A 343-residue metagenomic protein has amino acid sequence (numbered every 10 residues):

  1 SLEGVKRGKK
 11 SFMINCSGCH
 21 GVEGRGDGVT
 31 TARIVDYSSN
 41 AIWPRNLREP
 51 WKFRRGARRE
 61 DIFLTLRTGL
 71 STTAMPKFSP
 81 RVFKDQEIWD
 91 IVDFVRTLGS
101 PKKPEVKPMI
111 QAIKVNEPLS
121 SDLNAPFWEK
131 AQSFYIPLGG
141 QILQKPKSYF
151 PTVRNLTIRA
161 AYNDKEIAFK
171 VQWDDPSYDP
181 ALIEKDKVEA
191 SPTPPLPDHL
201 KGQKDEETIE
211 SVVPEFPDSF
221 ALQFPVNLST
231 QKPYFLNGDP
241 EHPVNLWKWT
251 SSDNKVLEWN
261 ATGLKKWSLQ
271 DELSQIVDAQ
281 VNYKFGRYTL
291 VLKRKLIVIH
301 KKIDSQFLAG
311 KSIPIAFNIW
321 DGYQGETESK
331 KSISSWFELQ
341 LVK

Functional and structural regions predicted by a protein language model:
S1-F12, S100-Q111: Electrostatic cytochrome c docking/interface patches
L2-R25, D36-Y37, I91: Sequence/structural segment immediately N-terminal to covalent heme-attachment motifs in c-type and related
K9, M13, S17, F63 (+4 more regions): Non-transmembrane alpha-helical segments in soluble domains of secreted/periplasmic/extracellular proteins
G18, E23-G28, T72-T73, K77-V82 (+1 more regions): Inter-heme linker and motif-flanking segments adjacent to c-type heme-binding CXXCH motifs in c-type cytochromes
D27-L47, E258-Q270: Flexible internal linker/loop segments at domain or repeat junctions
R33-R96, T250-S251: Extracytoplasmic electron-transfer domains, predominantly the class I c-type cytochrome c fold
P101-K343: Structural preference for beta-rich elements and adjacent junctions enriched in aromatics
